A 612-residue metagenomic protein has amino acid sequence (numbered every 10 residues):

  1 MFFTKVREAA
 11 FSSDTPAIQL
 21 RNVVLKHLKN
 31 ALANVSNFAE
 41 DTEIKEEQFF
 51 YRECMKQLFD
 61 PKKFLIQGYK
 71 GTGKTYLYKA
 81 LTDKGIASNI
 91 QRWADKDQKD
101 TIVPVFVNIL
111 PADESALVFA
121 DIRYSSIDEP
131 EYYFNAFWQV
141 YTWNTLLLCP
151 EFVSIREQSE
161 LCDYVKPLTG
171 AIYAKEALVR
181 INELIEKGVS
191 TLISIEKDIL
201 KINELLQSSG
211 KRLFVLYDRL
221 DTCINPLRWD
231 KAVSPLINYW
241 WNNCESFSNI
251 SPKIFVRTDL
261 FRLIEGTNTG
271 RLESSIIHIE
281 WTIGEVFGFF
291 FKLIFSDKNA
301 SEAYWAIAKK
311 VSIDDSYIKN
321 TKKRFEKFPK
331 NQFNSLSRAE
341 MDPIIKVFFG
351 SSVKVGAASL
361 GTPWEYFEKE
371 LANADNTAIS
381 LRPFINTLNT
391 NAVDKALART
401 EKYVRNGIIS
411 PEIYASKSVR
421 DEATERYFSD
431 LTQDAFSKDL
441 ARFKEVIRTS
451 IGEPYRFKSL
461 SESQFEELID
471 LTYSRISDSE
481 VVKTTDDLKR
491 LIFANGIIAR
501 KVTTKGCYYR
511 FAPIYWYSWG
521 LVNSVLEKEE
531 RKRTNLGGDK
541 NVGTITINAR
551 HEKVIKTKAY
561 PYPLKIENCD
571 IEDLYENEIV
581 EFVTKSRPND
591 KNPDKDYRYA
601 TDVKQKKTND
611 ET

Functional and structural regions predicted by a protein language model:
M1-V103, I109, N523-K528: Walker A/P-loop-proximal flanking segment of P-loop NTPase domains
F3-T4, E8-L20, V24, S246 (+2 more regions): C-terminal leucine-rich, beta-strand-based interaction scaffolds used for sensing/assembly
V6-A9, D14, R212-F214, L220-L360: The catalytic "switch" region of P-loop NTPases
K62-K63, G68-L213, C223-L227, T258 (+2 more regions): P-loop NTPase nucleotide-binding core
A549-K556: Short aromatic-glycine-enriched beta-strand elements
Y560-N568: A short macromolecule-binding patch
N568-V583: Short nucleic-acid-contacting surface segments enriched for D/E, G, S/T with interspersed K/R
K585-T612: OB-fold/S1-family single-stranded nucleic acid-binding modules
